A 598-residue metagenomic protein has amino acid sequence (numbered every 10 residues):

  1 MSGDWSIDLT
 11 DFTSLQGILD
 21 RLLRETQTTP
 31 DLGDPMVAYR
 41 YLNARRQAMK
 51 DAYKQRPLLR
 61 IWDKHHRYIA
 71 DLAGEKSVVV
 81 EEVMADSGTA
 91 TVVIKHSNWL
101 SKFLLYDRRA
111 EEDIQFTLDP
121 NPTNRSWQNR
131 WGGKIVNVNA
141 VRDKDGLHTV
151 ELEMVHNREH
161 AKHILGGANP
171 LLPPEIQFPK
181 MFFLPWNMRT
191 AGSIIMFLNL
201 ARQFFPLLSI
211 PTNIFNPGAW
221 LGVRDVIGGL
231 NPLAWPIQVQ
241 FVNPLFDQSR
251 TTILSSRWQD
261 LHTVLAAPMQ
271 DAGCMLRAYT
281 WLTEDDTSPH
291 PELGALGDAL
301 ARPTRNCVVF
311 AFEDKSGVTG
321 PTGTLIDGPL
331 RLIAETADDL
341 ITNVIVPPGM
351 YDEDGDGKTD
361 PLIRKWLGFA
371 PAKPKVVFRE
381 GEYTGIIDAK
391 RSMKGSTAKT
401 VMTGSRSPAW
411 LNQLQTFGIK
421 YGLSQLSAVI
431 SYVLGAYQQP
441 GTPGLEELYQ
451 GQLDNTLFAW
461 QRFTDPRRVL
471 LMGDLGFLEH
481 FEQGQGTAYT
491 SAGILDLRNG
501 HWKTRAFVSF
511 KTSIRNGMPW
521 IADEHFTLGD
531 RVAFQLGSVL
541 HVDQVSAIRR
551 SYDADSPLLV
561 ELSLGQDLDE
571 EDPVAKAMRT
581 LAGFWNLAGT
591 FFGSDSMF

Functional and structural regions predicted by a protein language model:
S2-D225, T252-W258, H262-A272, A278 (+10 more regions): Assembly/oligomerization scaffold segments
L22-E25, A52-L59, I114-L118, F241-N243 (+3 more regions): Generic detector of short, locally flexible boundary/turn motifs and exposed helical patches
A70, F182, V239, F246-D247 (+1 more regions): A generic structural signal for ordered alpha-helices
G74-R108, L254, T263, P321-F598: An acidic/polar, Gly/Ser/Thr-rich interaction patch typically located in mid-to-C-terminal regions of proteins
L221, V226-W235: Glycine-rich, flexible loop motifs
N231-T252: Short, conserved helix/loop micro-motifs enriched in His/Cys and acidic residues
C274-W281, V401: Broad, structure-driven detector of short, well-ordered beta-strand segments within folded domains
T283-D298: Beta-rich nucleic-acid/ligand-interaction surfaces
